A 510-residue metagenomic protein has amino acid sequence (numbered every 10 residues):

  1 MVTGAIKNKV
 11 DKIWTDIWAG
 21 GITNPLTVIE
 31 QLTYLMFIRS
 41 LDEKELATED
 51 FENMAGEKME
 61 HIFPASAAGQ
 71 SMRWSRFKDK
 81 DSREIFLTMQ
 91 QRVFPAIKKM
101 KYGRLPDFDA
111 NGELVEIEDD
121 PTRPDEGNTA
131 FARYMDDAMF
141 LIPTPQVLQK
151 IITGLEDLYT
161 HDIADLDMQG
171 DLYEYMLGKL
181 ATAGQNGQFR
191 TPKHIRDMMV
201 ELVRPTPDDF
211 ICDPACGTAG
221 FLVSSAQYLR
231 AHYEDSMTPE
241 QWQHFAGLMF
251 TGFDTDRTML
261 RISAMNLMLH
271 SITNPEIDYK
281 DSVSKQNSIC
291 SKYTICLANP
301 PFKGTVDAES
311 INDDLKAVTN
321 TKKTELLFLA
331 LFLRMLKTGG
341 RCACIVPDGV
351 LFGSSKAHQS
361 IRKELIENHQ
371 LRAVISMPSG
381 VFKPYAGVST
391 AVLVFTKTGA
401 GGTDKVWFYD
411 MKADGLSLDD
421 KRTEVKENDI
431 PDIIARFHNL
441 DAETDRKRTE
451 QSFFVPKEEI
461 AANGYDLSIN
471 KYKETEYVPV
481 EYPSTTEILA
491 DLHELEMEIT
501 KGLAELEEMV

Functional and structural regions predicted by a protein language model:
M1-L202, T206-P207, P275-N287, S376-G380 (+2 more regions): Non-catalytic, mostly N-terminal accessory regions of nucleic-acid modification and defense proteins
T23, D307-K323, D348-A357, P378-Y385 (+3 more regions): Short, contiguous acidic/charged loop-to-helix segments that flank catalytic cores in large enzymes
V28, T255-I262, K322-F395: Conserved Class I SAM-dependent methyltransferase catalytic core
Q188-A298, K303-D307, D314, K322 (+3 more regions): Conserved S-adenosyl-L-methionine
A246, K292, C296, V388-S389 (+3 more regions): A generic structural signal for well-ordered coil/turn residues at beta-strand boundaries that shape enzyme active-site
M268, P301, K337, R341 (+9 more regions): Hydrophobic alpha-helix feature that most strongly marks membrane-spanning transmembrane helices and their immediate
Q286-S288, K303-V306, F352-S355, K383-A386 (+2 more regions): Switch/connector loops and helix/strand junctions flanking conserved nucleotide-binding motifs in nucleotide-processing
T390-V392, T396-P431: Conserved P-loop NTPase
